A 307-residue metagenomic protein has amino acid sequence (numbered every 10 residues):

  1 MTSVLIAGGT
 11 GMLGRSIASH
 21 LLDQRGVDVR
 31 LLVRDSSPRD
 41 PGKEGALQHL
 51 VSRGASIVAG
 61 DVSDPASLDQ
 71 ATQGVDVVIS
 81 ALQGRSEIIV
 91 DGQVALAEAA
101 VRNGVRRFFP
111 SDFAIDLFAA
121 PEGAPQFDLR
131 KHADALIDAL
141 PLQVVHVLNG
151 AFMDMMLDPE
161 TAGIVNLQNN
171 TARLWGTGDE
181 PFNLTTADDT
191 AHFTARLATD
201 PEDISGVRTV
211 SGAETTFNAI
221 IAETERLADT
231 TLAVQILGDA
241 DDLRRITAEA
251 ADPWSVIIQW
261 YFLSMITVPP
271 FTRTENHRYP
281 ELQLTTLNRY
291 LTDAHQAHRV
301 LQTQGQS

Functional and structural regions predicted by a protein language model:
T2-A46, R53, S63-A66, Q70-A71 (+8 more regions): Oxidoreductase cofactor-interface core, primarily capturing Rossmann-like NAD(P)-dependent enzymes
G60: Cofactor-binding loops of NAD(P)H-dependent oxidoreductases, dominated by short-chain dehydrogenase/reductases
V75: An anion/phosphate-binding loop that grips the pyrophosphate of nucleotide cofactors and donors
V78: Receiver (REC) domain switch-region micro-motif
A81: Catalytic cores of nucleic-acid ligases and guanylyltransferases
Q235-L237: Catalytic domains of carbohydrate-active enzymes that cleave complex glycans
D239-S307: A hydrophobic C-terminal alpha-helical subdomain
